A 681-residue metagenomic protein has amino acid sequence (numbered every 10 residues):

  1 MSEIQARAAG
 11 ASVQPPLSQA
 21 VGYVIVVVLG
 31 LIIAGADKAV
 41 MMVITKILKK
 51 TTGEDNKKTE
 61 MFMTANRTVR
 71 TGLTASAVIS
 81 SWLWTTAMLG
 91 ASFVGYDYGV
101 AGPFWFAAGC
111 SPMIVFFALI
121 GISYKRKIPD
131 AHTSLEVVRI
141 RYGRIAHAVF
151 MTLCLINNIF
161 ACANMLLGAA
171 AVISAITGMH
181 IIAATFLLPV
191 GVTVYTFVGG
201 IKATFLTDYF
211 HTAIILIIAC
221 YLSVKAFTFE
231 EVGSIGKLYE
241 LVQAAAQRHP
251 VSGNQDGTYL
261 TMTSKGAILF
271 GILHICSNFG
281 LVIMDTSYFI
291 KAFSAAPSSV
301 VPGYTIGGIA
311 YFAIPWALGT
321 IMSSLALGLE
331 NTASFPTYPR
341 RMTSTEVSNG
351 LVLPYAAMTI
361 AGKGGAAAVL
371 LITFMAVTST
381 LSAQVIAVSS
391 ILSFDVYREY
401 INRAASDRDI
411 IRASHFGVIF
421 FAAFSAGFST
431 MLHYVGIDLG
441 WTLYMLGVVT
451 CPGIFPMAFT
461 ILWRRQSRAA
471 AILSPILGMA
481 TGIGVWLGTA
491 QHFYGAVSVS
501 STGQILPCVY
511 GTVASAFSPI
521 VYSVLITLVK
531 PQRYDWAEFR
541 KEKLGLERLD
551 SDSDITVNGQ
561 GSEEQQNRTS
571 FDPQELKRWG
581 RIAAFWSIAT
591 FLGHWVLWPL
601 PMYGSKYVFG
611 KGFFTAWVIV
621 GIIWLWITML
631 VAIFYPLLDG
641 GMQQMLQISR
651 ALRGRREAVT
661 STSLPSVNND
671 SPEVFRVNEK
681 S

Functional and structural regions predicted by a protein language model:
M1-S681: Membrane-embedded helix-loop-helix hairpins and adjacent transmembrane boundary segments in multi-pass transporters
